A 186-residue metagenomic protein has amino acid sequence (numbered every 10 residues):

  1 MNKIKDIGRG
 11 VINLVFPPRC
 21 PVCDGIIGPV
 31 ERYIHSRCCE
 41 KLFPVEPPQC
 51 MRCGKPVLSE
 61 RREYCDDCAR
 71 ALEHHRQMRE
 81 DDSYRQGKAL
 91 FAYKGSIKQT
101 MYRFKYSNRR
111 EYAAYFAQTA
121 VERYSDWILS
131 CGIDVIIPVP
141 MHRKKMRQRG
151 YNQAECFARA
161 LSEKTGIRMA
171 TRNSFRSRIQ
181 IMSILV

Functional and structural regions predicted by a protein language model:
M1-V186: Glycine-rich phosphate/pyrophosphate-handling loop used in enzymes and phosphotransfer proteins
